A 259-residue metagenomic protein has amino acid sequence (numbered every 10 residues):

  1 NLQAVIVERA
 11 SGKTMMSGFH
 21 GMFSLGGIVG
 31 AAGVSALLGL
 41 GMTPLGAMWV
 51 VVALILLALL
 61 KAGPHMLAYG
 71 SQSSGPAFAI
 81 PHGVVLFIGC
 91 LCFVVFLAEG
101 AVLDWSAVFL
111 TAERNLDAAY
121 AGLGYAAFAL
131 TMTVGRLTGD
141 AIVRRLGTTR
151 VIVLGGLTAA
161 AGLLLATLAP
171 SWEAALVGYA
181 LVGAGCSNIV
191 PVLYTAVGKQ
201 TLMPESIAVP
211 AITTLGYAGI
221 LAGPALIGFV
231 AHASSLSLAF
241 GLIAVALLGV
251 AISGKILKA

Functional and structural regions predicted by a protein language model:
N1-A10, N188-T201: Intracellular juxtamembrane helix-capping segments at the cytosolic ends of symmetry-related transmembrane helices
S17, A118-A126, S206-P210: Small-residue hotspots at the loop-to-helix junctions and early N-terminal turns of transmembrane alpha-helices
G18-L67: Helix-loop-helix hairpin linking two adjacent transmembrane segments in secondary transporters
A36-A53, G228-L247: A membrane-interface helix-boundary motif in multi-pass transporters
L38, G135-G147, A231: Helix-to-loop junctions at the C-terminal end of transmembrane segments in multipass secondary transporters
H82-A98, A180-A184: Pair of pore-lining "gating" transmembrane helices in MFS-fold secondary transporters
D104-Y120: Short amphipathic helix-loop junctions that connect adjacent transmembrane helices in Major Facilitator Superfamily/SLC
L146-L193: C-terminal transmembrane helical hairpin of 12-TM major facilitator-type secondary transporters
